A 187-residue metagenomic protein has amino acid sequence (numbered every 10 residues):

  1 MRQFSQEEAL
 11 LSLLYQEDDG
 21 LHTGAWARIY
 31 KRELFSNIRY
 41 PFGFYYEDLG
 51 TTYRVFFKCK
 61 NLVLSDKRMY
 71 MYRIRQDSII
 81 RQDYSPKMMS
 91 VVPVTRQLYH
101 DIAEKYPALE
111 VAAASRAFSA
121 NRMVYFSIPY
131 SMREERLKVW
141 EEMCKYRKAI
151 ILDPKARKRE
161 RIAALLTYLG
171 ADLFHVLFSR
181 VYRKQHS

Functional and structural regions predicted by a protein language model:
M1-V63, I74-D83: Donor-binding/catalytic cores of nucleotide-activated saccharide and glycerol-phosphate transferases/polymerases
F44, C59, S65, I79-R81 (+5 more regions): Gram-positive cell-envelope targeting signals
L49, T95, A120-R122: Hydrophobic alpha-helical core bundles mediating ligand binding, dimerization, or RNAP-core interactions
V63-S65, V111-A113: A structural signal for short, well-ordered beta-strand segments and their strand-loop junctions that often border
M69-R75, R81-A108, F126-I150: Catalytic core of nucleotide-sugar-dependent glycosyltransferases
A112-F126: Amphipathic alpha-helical repeat scaffolds of TPR domains
Y130-S187: Membrane-interface aromatic/basic loop that binds lipid-linked glycans or pyrophosphate carriers, typified by
